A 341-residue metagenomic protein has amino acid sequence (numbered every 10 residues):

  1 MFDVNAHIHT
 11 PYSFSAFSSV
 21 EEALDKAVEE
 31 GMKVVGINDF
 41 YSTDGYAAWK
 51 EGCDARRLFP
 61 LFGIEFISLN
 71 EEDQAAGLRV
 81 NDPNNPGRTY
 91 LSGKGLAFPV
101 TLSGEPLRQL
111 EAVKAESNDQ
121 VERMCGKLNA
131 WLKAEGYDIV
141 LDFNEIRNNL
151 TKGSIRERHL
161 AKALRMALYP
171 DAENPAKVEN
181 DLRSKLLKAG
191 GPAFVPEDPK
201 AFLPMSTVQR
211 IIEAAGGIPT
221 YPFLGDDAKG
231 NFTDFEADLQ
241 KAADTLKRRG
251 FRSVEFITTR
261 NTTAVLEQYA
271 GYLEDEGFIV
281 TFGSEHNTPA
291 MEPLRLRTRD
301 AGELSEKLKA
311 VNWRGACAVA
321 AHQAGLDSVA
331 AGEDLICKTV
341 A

Functional and structural regions predicted by a protein language model:
M1, Y12-D25, V178-E179, I212-G216 (+1 more regions): Short, composition-biased local secondary-structure segments
M1-S154, R249, E255-A316: A metal-dependent hydrolase metal-coordination microenvironment
D54-E236, A321, G325-L326, A331-A341: Extended substrate/RNA-proximal surfaces in nucleic-acid metabolism proteins
L203-E213, G217-I279: Extended hydrophobic/aromatic segments used for targeting, binding, or gating
